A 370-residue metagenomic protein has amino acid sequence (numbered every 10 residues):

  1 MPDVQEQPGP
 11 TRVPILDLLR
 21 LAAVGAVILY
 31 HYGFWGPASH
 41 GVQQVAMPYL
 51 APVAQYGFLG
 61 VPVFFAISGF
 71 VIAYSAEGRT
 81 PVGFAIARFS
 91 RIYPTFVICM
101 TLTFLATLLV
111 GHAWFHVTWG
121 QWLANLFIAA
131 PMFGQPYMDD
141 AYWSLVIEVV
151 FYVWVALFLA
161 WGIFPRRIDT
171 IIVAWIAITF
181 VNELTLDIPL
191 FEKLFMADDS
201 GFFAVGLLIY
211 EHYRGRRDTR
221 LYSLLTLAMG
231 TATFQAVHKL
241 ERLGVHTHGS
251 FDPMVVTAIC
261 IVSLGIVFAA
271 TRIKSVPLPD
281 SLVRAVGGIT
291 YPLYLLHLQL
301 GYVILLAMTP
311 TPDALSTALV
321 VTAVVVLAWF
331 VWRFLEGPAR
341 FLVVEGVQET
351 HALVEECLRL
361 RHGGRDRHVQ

Functional and structural regions predicted by a protein language model:
P2-E6, R365-Q370: Short, charged juxtamembrane terminal tails flanking transmembrane helices
P2-I15, G25, L29-V53, Y74-G78 (+4 more regions): Alpha-helical transmembrane segments in multi-pass integral membrane proteins
D17, L21-V24, V61, S68 (+3 more regions): Residues within membrane-spanning alpha-helices of integral membrane proteins, especially the hydrophobic core/packing
R20-A23, A87-R88, E148, L298 (+1 more regions): Residue-level recognition of transmembrane alpha-helices in multi-pass small-molecule transporters/permeases
L21, I28, V97, T101 (+6 more regions): Residue-level signature of the transmembrane alpha-helical core of multi-pass small-molecule transporters
W35-L59, I67, S75, I86 (+8 more regions): Membrane-interface helix-loop-helix regions
P62-F64, G201: His/acidic/aromatic-lined binding-pocket segments of jelly-roll/cupin-type domains and related regulatory beta-sandwich
